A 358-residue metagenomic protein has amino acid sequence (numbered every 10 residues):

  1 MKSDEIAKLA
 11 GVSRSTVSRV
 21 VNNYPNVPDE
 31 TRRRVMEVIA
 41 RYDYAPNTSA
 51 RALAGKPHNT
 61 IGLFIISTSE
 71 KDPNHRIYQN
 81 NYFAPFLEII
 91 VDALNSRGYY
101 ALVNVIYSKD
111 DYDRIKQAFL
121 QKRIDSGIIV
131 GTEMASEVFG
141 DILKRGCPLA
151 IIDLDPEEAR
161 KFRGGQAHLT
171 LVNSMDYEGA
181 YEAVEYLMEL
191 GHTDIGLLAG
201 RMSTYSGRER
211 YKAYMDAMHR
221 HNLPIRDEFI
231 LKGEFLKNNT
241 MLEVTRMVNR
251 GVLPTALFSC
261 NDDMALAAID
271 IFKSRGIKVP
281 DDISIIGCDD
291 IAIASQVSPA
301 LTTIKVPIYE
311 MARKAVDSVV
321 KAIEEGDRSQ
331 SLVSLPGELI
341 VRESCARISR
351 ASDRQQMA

Functional and structural regions predicted by a protein language model:
M1-T60, Q355-A358: N-terminal helix-turn-helix DNA-binding module of bacterial transcription factors
K8, A40-R41, P85, I89-Y99 (+2 more regions): Bacterial carbohydrate/catabolite-sensing allosteric modules
Y44, I106-D110, V130-S136, D263: Short beta->alpha connector loops
A45-K116, S126: Amphipathic helical "hinge" segments at domain boundaries
K109-Y112, M134, L236, I271: Short acidic loop-to-helix transition motifs that present clustered carboxylates
D111-K116, E137-V138, N239, E243: Short acidic active-site motifs
